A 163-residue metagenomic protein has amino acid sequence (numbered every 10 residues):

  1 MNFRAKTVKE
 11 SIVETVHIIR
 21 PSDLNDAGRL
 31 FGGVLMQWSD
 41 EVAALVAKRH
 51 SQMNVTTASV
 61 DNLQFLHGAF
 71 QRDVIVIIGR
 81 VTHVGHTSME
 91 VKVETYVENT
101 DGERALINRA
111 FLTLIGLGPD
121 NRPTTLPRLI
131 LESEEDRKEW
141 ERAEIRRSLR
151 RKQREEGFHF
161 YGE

Functional and structural regions predicted by a protein language model:
N2-E14, F70-Q71, T82-E163: HotDog/MaoC-like acyl-thioester-processing domains
R20-P21, L66: Residue-level recognition of the GNAT/N-acetyltransferase active site
P21-Q37: A conserved, well-ordered hydrophobic junction motif at loop->secondary-structure transitions
D26-R29, H67-G68, R80, R104: Short histidine-centered beta-strand/loop micro-motifs that create catalytic or ligand/metal-coordination sites
V34-Q52: Active-site helix/loop of acyl-thioester processing domains in fatty-acid/polyketide metabolism, spanning hotdog-fold
T56-G68, V74-T82, E94-V97: Conserved interaction-surface patches within small, structured recognition/assembly domains
